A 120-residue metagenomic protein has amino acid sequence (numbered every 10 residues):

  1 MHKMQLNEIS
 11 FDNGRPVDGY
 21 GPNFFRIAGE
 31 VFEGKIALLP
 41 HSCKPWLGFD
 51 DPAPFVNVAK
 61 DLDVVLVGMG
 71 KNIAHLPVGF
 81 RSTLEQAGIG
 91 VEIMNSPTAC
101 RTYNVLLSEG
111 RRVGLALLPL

Functional and structural regions predicted by a protein language model:
M1-F49, S108-L120: Non-catalytic interface/targeting segments
P22, R81, Y103: Short glycine-/small-residue-rich flexible loop motifs, especially phosphate/cofactor-binding loops
A37-L62, N95: Compact, glycine-rich, soluble single-domain proteins
P45-L47, I73-L76, R101-T102: Short active-site-adjacent helix-start/loop capping segments
A59-M94: Mid-chain, well-packed structural core segment of small domains
G90-L118: C-terminal structural segments of small proteins and small subunits
